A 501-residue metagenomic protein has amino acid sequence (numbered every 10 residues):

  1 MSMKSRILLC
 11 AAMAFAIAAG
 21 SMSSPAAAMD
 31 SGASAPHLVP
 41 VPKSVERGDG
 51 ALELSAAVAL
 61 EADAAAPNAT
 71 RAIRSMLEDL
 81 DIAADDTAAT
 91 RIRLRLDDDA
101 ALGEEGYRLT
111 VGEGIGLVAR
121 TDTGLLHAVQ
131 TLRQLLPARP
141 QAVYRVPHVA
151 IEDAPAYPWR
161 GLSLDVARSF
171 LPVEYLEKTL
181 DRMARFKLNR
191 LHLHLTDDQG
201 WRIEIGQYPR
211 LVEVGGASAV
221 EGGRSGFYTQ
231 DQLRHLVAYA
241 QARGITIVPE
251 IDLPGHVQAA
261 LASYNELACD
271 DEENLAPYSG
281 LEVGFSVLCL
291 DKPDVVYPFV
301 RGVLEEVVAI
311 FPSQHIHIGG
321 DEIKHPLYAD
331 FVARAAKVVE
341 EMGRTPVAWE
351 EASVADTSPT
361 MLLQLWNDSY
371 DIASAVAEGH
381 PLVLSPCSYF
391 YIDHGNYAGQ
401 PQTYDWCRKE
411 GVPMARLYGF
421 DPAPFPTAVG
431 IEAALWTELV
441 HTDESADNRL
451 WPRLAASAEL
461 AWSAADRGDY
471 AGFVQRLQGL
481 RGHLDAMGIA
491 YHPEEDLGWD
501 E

Functional and structural regions predicted by a protein language model:
M1-A11: Bacterial N-terminal signal peptides that target proteins for export
R6, L38-P40, E46-G48, L54 (+3 more regions): Substrate-binding groove of N-acetylhexosamine-processing glycoside hydrolases
C10-G20: Bacterial N-terminal signal peptides
A26-R160, V308, P346-S353, T357 (+2 more regions): Acidic, contiguous N-terminal accessory segments
A64-R71, D122-L126, F170-E174, F227-D231 (+6 more regions): Soluble non-cytosolic domains of exported or imported proteins
A65-P67, D98-D99, D122-G124, S169 (+7 more regions): Short, glycine-/Ser/Thr-/acidic-enriched flexible segments
A83, N189-R190, T246, T345 (+2 more regions): Residue-level detector of anion-binding/catalytic polar loops
A101-S286, D291-Y297, R301-H315, V338 (+1 more regions): Feature activates predominantly on carbohydrate-active enzymes
